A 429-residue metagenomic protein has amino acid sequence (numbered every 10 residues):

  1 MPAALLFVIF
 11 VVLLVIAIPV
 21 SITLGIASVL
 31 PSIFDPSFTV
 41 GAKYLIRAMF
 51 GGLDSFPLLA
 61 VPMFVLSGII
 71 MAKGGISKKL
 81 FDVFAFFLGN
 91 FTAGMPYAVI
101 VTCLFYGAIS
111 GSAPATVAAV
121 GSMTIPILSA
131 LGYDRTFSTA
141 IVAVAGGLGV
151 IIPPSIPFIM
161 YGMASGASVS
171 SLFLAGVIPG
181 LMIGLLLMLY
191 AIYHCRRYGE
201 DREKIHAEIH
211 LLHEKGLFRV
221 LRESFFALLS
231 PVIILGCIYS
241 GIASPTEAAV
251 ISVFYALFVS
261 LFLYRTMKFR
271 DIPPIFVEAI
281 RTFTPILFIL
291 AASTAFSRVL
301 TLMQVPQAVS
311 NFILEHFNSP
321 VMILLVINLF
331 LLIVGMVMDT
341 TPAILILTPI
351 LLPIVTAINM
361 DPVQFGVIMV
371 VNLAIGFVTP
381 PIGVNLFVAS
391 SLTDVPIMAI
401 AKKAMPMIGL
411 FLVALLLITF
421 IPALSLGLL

Functional and structural regions predicted by a protein language model:
M1-L429: Alpha-helical transmembrane segments of multi-pass membrane transport proteins
